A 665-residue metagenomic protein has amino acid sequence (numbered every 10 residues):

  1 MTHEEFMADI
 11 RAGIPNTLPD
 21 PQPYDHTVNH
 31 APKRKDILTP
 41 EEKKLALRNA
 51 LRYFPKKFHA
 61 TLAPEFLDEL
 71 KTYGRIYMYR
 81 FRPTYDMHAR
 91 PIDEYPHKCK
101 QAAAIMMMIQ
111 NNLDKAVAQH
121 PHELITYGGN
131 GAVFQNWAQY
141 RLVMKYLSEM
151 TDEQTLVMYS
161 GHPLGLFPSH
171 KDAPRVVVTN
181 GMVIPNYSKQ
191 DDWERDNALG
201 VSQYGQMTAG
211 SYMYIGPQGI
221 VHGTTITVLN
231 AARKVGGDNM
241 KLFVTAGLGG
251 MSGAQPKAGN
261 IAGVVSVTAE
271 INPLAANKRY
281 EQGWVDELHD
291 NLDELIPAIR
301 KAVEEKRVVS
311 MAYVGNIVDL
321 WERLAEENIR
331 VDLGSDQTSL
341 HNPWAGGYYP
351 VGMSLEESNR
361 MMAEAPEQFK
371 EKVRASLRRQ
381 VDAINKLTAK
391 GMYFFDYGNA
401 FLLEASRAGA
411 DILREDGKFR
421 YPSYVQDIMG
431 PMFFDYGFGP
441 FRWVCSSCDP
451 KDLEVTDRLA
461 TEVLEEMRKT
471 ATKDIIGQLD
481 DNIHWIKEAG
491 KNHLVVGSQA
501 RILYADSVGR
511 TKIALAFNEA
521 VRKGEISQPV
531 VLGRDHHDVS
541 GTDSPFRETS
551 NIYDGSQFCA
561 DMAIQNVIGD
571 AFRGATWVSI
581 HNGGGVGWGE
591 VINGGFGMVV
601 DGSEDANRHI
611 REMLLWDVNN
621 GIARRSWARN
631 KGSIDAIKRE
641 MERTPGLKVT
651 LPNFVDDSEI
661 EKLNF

Functional and structural regions predicted by a protein language model:
M1-G236, A375, M429-S579, V586-G587 (+3 more regions): N-terminal ligand-binding/catalytic initiation module
E149-Q154, G263, R330-L333, K386-Y393 (+2 more regions): Structural alpha-beta junctions
T155-S160, V178, T245, T268-A269 (+5 more regions): General beta-strand structural signal in soluble alpha/beta enzymes
G205-L229, R233, N239-L242, A246-V308 (+5 more regions): Catalytic or ion-translocation cores adjacent to nucleophile or general acid/base/metal-coordination motifs in diverse
A275-N277, E404, S540: Short, charged/polar "capping" segments at the starts of alpha-helices and the immediately preceding loops
E294-I513: Core active-site phosphate/anionic-ligand binding loop and the adjoining beta-turn-alpha structural block in enzyme
